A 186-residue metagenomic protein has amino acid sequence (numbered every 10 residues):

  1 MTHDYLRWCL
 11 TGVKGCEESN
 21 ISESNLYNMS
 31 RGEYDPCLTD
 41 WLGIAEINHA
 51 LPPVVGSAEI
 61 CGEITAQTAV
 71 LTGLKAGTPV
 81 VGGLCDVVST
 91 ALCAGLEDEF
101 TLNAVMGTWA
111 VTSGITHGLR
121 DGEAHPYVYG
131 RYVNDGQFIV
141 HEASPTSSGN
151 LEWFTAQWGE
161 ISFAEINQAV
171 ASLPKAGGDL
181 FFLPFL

Functional and structural regions predicted by a protein language model:
M1-G15, N25-A45, I60-L186: Active-site core segments that coordinate phosphate-bearing ligands/cofactors across diverse enzyme families
